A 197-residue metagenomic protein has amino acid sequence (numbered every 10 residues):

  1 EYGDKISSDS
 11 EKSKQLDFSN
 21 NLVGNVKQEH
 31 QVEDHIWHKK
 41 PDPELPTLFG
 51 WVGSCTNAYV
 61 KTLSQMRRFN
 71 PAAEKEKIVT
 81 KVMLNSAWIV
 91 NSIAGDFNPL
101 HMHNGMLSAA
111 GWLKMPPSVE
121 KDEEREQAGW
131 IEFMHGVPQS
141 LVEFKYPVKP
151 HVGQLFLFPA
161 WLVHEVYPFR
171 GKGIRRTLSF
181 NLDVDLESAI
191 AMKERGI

Functional and structural regions predicted by a protein language model:
E1-K77, G95-F97: Non-heme Fe(II)/2-oxoglutarate
P41, L45, M102, G171: Aromatic-acidic/polar surface patches that form glycan- and anion
I78-L157, W161-Y167, G173-T177, N181-G196: Catalytic core of non-heme Fe(II) oxygenases with the double-stranded beta-helix
